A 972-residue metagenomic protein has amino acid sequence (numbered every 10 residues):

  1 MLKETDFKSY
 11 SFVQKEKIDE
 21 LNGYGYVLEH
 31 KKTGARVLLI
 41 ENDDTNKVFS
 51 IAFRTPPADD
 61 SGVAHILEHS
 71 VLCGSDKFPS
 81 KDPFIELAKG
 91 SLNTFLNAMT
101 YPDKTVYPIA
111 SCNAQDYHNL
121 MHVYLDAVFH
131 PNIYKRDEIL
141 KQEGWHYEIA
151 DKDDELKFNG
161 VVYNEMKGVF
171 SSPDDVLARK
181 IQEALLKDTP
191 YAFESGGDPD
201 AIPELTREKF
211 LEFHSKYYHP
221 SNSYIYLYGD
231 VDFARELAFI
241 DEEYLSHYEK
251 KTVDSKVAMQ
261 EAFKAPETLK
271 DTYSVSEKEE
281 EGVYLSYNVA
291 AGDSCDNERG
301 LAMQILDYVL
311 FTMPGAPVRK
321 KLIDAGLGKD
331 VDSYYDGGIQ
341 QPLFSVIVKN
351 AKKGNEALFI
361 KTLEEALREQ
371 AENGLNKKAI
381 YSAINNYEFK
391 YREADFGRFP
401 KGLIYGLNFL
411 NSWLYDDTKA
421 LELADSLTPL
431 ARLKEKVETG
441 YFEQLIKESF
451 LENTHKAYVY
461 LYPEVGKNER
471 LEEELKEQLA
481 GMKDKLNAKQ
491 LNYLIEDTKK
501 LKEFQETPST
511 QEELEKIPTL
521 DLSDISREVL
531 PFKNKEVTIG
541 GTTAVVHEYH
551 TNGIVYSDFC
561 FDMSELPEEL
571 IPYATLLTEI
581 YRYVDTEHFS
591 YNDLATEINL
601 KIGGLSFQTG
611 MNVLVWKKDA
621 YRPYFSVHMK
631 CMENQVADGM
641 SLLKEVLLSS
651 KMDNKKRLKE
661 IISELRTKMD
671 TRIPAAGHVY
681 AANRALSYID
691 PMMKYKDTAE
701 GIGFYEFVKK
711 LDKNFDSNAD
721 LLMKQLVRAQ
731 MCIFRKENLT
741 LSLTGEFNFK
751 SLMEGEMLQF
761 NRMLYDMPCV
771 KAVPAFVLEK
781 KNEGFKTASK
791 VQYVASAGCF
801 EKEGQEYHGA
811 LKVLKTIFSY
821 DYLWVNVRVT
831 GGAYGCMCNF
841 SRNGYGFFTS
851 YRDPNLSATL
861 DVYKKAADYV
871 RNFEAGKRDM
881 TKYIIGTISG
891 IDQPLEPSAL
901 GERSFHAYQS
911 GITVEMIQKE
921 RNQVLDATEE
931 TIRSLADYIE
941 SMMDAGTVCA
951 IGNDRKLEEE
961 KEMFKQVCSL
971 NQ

Functional and structural regions predicted by a protein language model:
M1-V48: Non-catalytic terminal extensions that flank enzyme cores
L2-K8, P56, S70, G74-K77 (+7 more regions): Charge-rich, well-structured scaffold segments of protease-associated domains
E29-D44, K278-S286, S294-D296, V529-P572 (+2 more regions): Active-site-adjacent "gating/activation" loops or surface patches in catalytic cores
E41-L87, E298-L310, N552-E597, S641-L643 (+2 more regions): Active/ligand-binding-proximal structured segments within catalytic/core domains that scaffold catalytic residues
S50-I51, V283-A290, Y458, S557-F561 (+2 more regions): Active-site-flanking beta-strand signature of metal-NTP-handling nucleotidyl enzymes and homologous cyclase-like
S246-I305, E779-K780, G784-F800: Loop-rich catalytic cores of soluble enzymes, especially ATP-dependent carboxylate-amine ligases and other
I347-V348, D558, L570-T578, R582-V584 (+5 more regions): Substrate-recognition/cap regions that form aromatic- and gly/pro-loop-enriched pockets for small-molecule ligands
I517-K535, T578-Y581: Catalytic nucleotidyl-transfer cores of nucleotide-processing enzymes
